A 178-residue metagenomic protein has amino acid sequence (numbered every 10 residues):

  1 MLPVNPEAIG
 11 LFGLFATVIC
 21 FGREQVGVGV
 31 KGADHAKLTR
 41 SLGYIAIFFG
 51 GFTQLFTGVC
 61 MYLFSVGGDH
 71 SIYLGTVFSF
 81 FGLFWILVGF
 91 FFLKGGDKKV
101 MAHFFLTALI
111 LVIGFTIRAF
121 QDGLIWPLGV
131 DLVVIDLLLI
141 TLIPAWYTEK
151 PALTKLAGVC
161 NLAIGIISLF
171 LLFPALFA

Functional and structural regions predicted by a protein language model:
M1-P6, Y62-T76, G96-V100, F120-V130 (+2 more regions): Membrane-helix interface and helix-disruption motif detector
M1-V66: N-terminal topogenic module of multi-pass integral membrane proteins
C20-D34, I86-G95, L142-P151: C-terminal ends of transmembrane helices
R40-I45, K99-T107, A157-N161: Cytoplasmic-side transmembrane-helix entry/capping segments in multi-pass membrane proteins
F49, F105-F115, C160-L171: Small-residue-rich segments of transmembrane alpha-helices in multi-pass membrane proteins, especially helix faces
I72-L139: Membrane-proximal helix-loop-helix units in multi-pass membrane proteins
W126-A178: Terminal transmembrane helical module of multi-pass membrane proteins
